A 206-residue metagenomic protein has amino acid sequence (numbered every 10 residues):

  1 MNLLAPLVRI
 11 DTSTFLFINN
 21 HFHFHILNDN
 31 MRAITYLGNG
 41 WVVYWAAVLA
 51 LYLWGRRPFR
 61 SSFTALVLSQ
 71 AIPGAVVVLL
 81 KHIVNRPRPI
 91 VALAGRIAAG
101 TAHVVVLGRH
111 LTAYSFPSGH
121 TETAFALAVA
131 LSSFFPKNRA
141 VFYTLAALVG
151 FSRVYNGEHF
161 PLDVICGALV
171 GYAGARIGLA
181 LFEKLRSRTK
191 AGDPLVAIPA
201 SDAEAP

Functional and structural regions predicted by a protein language model:
M1-A46, V77-L111, A197-P206: N-terminal transmembrane-helix/juxtamembrane module of multi-pass inner/ER membrane proteins
T35-W54, H120-T123, L131: Hydrophobic alpha-helical transmembrane segments
N39, W54-R56, V84-N85, P136 (+1 more regions): Short helix-capping/hinge motifs at transmembrane helix termini and TM-loop junctions
A47-L79: Interfacial segments of alpha-helical transmembrane regions
A50, I72, V76, L80 (+3 more regions): Alpha-helical membrane-inserting segments
W54, P58, F63, I83-R88 (+3 more regions): Membrane-interfacial segments
V67-I83, A140-S152: Small-polar-interrupted transmembrane alpha-helices in polytopic inner-membrane proteins
A98-P206: Membrane-embedded catalytic cores of phosphoryl/pyrophosphoryl-handling enzymes
